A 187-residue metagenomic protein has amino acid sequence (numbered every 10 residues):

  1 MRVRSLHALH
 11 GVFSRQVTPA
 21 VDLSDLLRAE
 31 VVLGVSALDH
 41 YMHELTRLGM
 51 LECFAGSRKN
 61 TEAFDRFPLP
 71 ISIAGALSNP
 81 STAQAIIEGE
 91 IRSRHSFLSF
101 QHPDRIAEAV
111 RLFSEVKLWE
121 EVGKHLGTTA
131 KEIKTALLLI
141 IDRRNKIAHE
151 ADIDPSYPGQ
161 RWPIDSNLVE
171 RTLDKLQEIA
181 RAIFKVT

Functional and structural regions predicted by a protein language model:
M1-V32, S57, T61-E62: Charged alpha-helical initiation segments
V3, H10-F13, V17, V116-E120 (+3 more regions): Short secondary-structure junctions and interdomain/linker hinges
A8, D39-M50, D142-S156, Q177-K185: Charged/polar positions within long, soluble alpha-helices
T18-E30, G34, T129-E132, R161-I164 (+1 more regions): Non-transmembrane, amphipathic alpha-helical segments
L27-G34, L38, M42, I140: Short runs of predominantly hydrophobic/aromatic residues within well-ordered alpha helices that form helix-helix
L33-G34, Y41-I133: Helix-loop junctions and short alpha-helical segments
R111-K146, Q160-T187: Amphipathic, Lys/Arg-enriched alpha-helical patches that create a basic surface for binding polyanionic ligands
